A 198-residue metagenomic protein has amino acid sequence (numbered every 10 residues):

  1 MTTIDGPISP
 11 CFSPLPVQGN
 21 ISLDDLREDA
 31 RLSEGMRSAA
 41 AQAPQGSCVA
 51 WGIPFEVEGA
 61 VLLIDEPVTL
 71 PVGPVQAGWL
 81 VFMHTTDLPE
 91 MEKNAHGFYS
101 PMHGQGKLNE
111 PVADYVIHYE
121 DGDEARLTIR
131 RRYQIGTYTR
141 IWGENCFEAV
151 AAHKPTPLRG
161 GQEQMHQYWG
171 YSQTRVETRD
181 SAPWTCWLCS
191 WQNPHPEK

Functional and structural regions predicted by a protein language model:
M1-K198: N-terminal/edge-of-domain interface segments
